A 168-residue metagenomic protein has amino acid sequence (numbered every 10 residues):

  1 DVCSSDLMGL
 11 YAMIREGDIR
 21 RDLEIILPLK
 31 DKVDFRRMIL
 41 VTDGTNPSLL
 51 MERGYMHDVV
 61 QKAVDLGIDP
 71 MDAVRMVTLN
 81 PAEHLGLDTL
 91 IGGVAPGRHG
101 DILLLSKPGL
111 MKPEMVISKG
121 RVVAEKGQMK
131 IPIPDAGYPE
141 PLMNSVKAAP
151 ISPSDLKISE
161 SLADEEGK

Functional and structural regions predicted by a protein language model:
V2-S4: Short, small-residue-biased leader/transition segments that mark boundaries at the very start of proteins
L7-M13, K32-R37: Glycine-enriched alpha-helix->loop->beta-strand junction motifs that scaffold or abut catalytic
A12-R15, L103: Short catalytic-loop micro-motif centered on adjacent basic/acidic residues
M13, N46-P47, N80: Short, contiguous strand/loop micro-motifs
D18-F35, N46-Q61, L110-E114: Histidine/acidic-residue-rich catalytic or RNA/ligand-binding cores of hydrolases and nuclease-related proteins
D43: Active-site glycine-centered loops adjacent to acidic/histidine catalytic or metal-binding residues that shape
M51-G67, M71-K168: Active-site microenvironment of metallo-dependent hydrolases
